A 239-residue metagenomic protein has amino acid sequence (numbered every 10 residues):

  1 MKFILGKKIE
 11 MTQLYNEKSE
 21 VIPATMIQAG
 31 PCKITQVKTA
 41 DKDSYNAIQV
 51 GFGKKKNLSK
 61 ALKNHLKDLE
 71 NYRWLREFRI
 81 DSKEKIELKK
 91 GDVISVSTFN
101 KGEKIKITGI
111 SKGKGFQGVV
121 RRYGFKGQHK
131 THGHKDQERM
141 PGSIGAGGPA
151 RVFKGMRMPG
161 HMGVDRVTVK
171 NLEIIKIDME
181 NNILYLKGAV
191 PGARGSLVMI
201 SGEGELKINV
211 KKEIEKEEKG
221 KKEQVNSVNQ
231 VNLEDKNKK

Functional and structural regions predicted by a protein language model:
M1-K239: Extended basic (Lys/Arg/His-rich) segments that typically form rRNA-contacting surfaces in ribosomal proteins
